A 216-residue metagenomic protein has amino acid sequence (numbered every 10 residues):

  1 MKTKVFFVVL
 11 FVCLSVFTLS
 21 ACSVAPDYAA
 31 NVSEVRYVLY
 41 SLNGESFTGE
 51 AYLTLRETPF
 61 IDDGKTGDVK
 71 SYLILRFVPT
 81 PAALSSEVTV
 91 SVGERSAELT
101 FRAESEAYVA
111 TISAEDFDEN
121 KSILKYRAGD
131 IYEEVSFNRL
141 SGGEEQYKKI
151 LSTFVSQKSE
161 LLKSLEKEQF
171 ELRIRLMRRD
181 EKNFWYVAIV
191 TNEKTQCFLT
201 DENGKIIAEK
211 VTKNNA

Functional and structural regions predicted by a protein language model:
M1-V8: Bacterial N-terminal signal peptides that target proteins for export
T18-A21: C-terminal motif of bacterial Sec signal peptides marking the signal peptidase cleavage site
A25, L73-E94, S136-L176: Short, non-transmembrane alpha-helical segments in secretory-pathway proteins
D27-A82, R175-L176: Extracellular ectodomain segments of secreted/surface proteins
S41-G44, T100-S105, K194-A216: A short, surface-exposed interaction/processing loop segment used at functional sites
V88, E166-E202, N214: Exposed beta-strand-loop-beta-strand "reactive/processing" segments of non-cytosolic proteins
V88-V90, F117-Y132: Short, aromatic- and glycine-rich surface loops/edge beta-strands on solvent-exposed regions
A97-S113: Aromatic sugar-binding surface patches on proteins that engage polysaccharides or sugar-phosphate polymers
